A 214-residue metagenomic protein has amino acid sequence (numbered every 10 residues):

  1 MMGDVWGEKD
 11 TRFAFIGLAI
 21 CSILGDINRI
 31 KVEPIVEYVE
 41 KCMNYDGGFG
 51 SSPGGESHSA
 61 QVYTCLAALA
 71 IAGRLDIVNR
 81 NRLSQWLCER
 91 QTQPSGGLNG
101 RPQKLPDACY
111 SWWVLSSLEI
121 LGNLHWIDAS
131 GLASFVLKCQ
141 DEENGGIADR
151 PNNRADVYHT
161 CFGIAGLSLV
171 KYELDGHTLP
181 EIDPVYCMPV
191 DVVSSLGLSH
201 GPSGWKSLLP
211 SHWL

Functional and structural regions predicted by a protein language model:
M2-T11, F49-S59, G97-C109, A148-D156: Solvent-exposed loop and edge beta-strand segments that line ligand/cofactor-binding and catalytic clefts
D4-Q61: Solenoidal tandem-repeat scaffolds enriched in leucines and small polar residues
T11-F15, I35-V36, E40, S59-Y63 (+3 more regions): Alpha-helical membrane segments in multi-pass integral membrane proteins
G17, C65, G163: Short hydrophobic alpha-helical segments of the AMP-binding
V36-Q103: Aromatic-anchored, glycine/proline-accented short structural segments that stabilize local strand-turns or short
A68, G73-Q93, Q103-L214: Terminal, non-catalytic domain-edge segments
